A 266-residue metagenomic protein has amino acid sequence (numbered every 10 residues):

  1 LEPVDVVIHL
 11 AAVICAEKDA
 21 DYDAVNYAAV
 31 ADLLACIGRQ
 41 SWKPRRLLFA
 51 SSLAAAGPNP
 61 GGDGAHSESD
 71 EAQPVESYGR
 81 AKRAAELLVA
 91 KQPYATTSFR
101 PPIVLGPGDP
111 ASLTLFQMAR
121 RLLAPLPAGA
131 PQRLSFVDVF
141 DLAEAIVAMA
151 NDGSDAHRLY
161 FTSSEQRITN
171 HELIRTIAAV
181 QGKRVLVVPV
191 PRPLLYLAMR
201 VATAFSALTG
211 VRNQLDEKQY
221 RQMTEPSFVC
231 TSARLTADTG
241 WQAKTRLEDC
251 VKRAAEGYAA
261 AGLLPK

Functional and structural regions predicted by a protein language model:
L1-D32, L53-G57: NAD(P)H-binding glycine-rich loop region in Rossmannoid oxidoreductase-like domains and their noncatalytic homologs
D32-S77: Conserved Rossmann-fold NAD(P)-dependent oxidoreductase catalytic core, especially the SDR/UDP-sugar
A55-A56, T97-T114: Flexible, glycine-rich beta-alpha linker
P60-V104, A124-A128: Catalytic helix-loop patch of NAD(P)-dependent Rossmann-fold dehydrogenases
R80, D109-T114, A128-N151, H157-F161: Substrate-positioning beta->alpha
T114-V139, R184-F228: Alpha-helical membrane-targeting segments
M149-L215, S232, E248, K252-K266: Mid/C-terminal beta-alpha module of Rossmann-like enzyme folds, strongest in SDR-family dehydrogenases/epimerases
